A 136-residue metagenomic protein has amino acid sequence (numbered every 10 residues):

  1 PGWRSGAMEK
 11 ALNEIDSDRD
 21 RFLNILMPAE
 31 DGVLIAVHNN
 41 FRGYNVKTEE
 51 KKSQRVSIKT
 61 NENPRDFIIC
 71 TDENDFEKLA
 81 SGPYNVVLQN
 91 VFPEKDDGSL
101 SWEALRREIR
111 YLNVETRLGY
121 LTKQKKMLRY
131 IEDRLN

Functional and structural regions predicted by a protein language model:
P1-N136: Structured catalytic-domain cores with a bias toward divalent-metal coordination
